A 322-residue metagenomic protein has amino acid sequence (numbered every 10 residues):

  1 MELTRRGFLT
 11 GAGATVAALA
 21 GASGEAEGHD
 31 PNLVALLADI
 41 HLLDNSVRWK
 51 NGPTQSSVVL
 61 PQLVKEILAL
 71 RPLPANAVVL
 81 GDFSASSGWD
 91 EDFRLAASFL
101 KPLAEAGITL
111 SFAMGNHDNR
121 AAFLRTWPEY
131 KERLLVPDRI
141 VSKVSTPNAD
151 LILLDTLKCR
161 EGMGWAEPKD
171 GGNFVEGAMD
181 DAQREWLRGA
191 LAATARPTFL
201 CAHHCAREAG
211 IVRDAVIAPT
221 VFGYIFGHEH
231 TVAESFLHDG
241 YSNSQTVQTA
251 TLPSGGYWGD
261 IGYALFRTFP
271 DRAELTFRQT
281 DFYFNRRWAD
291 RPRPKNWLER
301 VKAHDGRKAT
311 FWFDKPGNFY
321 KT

Functional and structural regions predicted by a protein language model:
M1-V16: N-terminal secretory signal peptides and thylakoid transit peptides that target proteins across membranes
E25-D92, G189: N-terminal active-site segment of His-dependent metallophosphoesterases
N32, A75, V141, A149 (+1 more regions): Alpha/beta-hydrolase fold active-site loops
L37-A38, A77-G81, T109-G115, F199-H203 (+2 more regions): Active-site neighborhood of phospho(di)ester-bond hydrolases with catalytic His/Asp-centered motifs
I40-L43, F83-S86, N116-R120, L157-R160 (+4 more regions): Solvent-exposed loop/turn segments at secondary-structure junctions within structured extracellular/periplasmic domains
W89-R188, A192, A215-G223, S235-T249 (+1 more regions): Extended active-site neighborhood of metal-dependent phosphoesterases/phosphodiesterases
G189-R207: Short acidic, glycine-rich surface-loop motifs adjacent to enzyme active sites
V232-T322: Binuclear metal-dependent phosphoesterase catalytic core
